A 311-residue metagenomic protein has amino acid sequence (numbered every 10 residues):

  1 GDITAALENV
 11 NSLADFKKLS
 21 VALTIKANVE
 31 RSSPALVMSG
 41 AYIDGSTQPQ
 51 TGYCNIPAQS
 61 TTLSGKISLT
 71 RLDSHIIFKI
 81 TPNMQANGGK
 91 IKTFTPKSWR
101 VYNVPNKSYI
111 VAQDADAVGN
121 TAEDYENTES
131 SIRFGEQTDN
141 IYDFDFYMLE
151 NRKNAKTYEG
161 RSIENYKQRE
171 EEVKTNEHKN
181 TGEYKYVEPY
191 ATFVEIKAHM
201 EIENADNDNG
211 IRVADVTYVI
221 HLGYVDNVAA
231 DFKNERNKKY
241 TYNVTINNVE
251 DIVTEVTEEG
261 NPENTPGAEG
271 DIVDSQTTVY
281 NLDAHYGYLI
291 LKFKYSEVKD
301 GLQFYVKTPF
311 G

Functional and structural regions predicted by a protein language model:
G1-L7, I56, K66-S68, H75-R236 (+2 more regions): Tryptophan-paired
D2-L63, D215-F232: Structured interaction patches on ligand/partner-binding surfaces of diverse proteins
S33, T47-Q50, I56, V104 (+4 more regions): Intrinsic-disorder/low-complexity coil detector
G45-T51, N55-T62, G135-I141, E235-N237 (+3 more regions): Solvent-exposed, conformationally flexible loop/turn segments
I67-T70, Y280-L282, K292-E297: Extracellular and analogous surface-interaction loops
N234, K238-I290: Intrinsically disordered, low-complexity repeat and linker tracts
S296-G311: Surface-exposed binding patches on compact interaction domains or structured appendages
